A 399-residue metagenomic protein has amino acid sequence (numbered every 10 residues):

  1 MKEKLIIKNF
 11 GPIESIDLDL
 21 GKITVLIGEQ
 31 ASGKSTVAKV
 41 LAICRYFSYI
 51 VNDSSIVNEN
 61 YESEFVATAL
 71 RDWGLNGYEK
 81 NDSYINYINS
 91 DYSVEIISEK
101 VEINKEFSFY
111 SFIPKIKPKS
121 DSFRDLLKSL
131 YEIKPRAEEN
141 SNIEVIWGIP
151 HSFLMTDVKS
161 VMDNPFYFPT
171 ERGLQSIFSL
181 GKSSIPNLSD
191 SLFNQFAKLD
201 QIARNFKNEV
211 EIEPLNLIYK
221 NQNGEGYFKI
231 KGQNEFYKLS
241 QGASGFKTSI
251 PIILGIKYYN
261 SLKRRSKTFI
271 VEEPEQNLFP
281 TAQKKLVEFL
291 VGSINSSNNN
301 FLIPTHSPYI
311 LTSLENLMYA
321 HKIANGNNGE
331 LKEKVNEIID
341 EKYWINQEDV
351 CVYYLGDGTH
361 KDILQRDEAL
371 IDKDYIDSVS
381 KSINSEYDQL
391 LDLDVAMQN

Functional and structural regions predicted by a protein language model:
M1-N52, Y227-I383: Switch/communication elements of ASCE P-loop NTPase nucleotide-binding domains
F47-F269, E341-N399: Phosphate-coordinating catalytic segments in nucleotide- and nucleic-acid-processing enzymes
